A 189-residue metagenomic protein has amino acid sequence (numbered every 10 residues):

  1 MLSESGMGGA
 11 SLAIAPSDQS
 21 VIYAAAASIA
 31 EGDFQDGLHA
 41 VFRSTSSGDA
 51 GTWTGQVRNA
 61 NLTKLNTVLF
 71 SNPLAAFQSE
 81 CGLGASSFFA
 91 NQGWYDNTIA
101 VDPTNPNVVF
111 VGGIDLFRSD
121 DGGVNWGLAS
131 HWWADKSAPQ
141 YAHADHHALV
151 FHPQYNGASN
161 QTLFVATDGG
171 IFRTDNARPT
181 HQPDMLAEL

Functional and structural regions predicted by a protein language model:
M1-L189: Extracellular glycan-interacting surfaces
